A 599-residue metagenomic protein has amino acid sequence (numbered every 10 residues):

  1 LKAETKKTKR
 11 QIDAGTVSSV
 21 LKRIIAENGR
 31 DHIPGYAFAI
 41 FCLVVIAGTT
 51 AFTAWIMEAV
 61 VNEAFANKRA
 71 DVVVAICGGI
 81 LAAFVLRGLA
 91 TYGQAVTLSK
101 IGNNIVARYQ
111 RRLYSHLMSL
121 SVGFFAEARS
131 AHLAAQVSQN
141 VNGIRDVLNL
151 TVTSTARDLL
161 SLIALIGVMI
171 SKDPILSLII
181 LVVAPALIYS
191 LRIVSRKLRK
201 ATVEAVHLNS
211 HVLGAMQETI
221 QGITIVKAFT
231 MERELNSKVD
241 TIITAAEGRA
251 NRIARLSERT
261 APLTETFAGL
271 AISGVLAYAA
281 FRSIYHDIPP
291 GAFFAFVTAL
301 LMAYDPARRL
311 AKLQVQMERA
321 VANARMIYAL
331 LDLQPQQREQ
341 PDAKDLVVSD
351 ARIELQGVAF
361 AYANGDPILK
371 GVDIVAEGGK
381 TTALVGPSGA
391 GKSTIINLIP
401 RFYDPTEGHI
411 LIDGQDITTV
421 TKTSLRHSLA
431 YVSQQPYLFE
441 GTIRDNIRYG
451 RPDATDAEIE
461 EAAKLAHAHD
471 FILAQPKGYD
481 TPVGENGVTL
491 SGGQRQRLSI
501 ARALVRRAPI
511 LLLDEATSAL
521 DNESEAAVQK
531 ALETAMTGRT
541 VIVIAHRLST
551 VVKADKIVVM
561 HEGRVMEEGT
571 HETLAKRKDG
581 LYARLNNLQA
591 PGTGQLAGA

Functional and structural regions predicted by a protein language model:
L1-T50, F65-C77, Q94-L98, G102 (+9 more regions): Membrane-integrated ABC transporters
A3-A14, N103, R111-G143, G214-K238 (+5 more regions): Short intracellular "coupling" helices and adjacent cytoplasmic loop segments at the cytosolic face of multi-pass
D31, G35-V45, G79, A83 (+3 more regions): Transmembrane helices of ABC transporter permease
D31, V122-G123, Q139-L148, V152 (+8 more regions): An intracellular "coupling" helix at the cytosolic face of ABC transporter transmembrane type-1 domains
F52, A83-G102, N149, T153-L160 (+6 more regions): Alpha-helical transmembrane segments of multi-pass membrane proteins
T53-M57, Q94, L113, A164 (+5 more regions): Hydrophobic/aromatic residues in alpha-helical transmembrane segments
K68-G78, V168-V182, L256-R325, L330-L331: Helix-loop-helix
L346-A599: ABC-type nucleotide-binding domain
